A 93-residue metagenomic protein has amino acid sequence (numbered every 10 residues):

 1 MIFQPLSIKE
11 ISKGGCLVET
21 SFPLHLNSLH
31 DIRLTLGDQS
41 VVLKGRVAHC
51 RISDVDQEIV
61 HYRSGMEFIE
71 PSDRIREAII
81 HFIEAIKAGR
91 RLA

Functional and structural regions predicted by a protein language model:
M1-A93: Structured alpha-helical
